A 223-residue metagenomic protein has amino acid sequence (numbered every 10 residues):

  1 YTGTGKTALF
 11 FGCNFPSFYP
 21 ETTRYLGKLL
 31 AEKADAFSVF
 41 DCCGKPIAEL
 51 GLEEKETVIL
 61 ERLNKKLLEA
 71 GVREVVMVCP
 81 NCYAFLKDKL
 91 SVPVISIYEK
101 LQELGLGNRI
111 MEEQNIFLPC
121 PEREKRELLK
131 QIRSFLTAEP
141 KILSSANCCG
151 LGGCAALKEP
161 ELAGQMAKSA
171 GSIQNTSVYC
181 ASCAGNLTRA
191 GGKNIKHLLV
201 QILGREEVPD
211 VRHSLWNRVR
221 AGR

Functional and structural regions predicted by a protein language model:
Y1-R223: Iron-sulfur cluster-binding electron-transfer modules in prokaryotic oxidoreductases
